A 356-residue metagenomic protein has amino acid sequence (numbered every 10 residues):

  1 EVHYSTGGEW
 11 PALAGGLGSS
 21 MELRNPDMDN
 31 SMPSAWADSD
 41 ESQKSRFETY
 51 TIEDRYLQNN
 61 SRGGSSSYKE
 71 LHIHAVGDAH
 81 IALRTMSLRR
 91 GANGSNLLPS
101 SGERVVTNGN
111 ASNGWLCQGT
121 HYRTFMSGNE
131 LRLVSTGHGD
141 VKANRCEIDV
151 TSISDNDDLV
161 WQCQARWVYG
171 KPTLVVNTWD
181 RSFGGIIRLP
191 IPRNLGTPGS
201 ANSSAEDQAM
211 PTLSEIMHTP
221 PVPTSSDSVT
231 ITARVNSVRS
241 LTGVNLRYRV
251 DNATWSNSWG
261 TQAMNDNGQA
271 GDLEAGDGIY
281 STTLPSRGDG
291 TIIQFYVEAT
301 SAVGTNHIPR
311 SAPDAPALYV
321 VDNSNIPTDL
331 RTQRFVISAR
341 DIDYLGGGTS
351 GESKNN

Functional and structural regions predicted by a protein language model:
E1-S42, T85: Conserved beta-structured recognition patch
E41-D207: Extracellular and organelle-lumenal recognition/adhesion modules and their flexible linkers in secreted
R46-D54, A270-T283, D289: Aromatic sugar-binding surface patches on proteins that engage polysaccharides or sugar-phosphate polymers
G91, T178-F183, R247-S256, N267-Q269 (+1 more regions): Change "in extracellular beta-sheet-rich domains … of secreted and cell-surface proteins" to "in beta-sheet-rich domains
C146-S152, G268-D272, T283-P285: Beta-strand-rich interaction surfaces with strong enrichment in secreted/lumenal proteins
D155, P285-I292: Surface-exposed, short loops/turns at beta-strand junctions within beta-sandwich domains
V160-R166, T230-N236, R247, T283: Short edge beta-strand/loop segments characteristic of extracellular beta-sandwich folds
I191-A205, S214-E215, P221-R234, T242 (+1 more regions): Phosphate-handling architecture centered on phosphoinositide signaling
